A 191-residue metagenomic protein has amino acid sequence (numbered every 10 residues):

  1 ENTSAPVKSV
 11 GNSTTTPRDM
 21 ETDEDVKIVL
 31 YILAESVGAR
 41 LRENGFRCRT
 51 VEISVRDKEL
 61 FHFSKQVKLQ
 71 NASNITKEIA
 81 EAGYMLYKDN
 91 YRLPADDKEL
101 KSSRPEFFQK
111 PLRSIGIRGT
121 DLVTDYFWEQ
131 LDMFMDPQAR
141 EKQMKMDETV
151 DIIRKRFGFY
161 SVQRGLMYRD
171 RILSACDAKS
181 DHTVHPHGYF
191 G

Functional and structural regions predicted by a protein language model:
E1-Q109: DNA-contacting surface of Y-family translesion DNA polymerases
L69-G191: Acidic, metal-coordinating catalytic segment for phosphate/diphosphate chemistry, firing primarily on the Nudix
